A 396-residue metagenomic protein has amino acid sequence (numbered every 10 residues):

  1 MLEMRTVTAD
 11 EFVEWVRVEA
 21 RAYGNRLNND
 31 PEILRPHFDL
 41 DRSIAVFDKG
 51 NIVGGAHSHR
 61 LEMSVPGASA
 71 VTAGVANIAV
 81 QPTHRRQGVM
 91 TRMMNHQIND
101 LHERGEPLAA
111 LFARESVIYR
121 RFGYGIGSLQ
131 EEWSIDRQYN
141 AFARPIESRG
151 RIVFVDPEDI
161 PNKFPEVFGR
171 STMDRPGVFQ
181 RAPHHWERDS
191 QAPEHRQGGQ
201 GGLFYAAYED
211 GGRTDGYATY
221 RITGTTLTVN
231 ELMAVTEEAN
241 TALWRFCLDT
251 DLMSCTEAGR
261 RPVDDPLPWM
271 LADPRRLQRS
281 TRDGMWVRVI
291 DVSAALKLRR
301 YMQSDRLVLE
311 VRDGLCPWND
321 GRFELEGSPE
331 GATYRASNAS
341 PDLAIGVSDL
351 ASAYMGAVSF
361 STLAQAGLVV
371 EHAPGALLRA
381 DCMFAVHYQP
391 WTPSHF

Functional and structural regions predicted by a protein language model:
M1-E3, T8-V13, R144-F396: Intrinsically disordered, low-complexity, positively biased terminal segments
M4-A9, P31-E32, G88: Hydrophobic, small-residue-rich alpha-helical packing segments that form membrane-like cores
E19-A68, G177-F204, A295: Active-site rim helix/loop that mediates acceptor-substrate recognition in acyltransferases
N29-D30, I44, I52, A56 (+7 more regions): N-terminal membrane-targeting/anchoring modules of bacterial envelope and secretion proteins
A45, N51-R60, G74, A79 (+3 more regions): Conserved beta-strand in the GNAT
N77-N99, E237-L248: Conserved acetyl-CoA-binding loop-helix of GNAT-fold acetyltransferases
H102-P107, F112-W133, A242, P262-R279: Conserved active-site alpha-helix within GNAT-family acetyltransferase domains
